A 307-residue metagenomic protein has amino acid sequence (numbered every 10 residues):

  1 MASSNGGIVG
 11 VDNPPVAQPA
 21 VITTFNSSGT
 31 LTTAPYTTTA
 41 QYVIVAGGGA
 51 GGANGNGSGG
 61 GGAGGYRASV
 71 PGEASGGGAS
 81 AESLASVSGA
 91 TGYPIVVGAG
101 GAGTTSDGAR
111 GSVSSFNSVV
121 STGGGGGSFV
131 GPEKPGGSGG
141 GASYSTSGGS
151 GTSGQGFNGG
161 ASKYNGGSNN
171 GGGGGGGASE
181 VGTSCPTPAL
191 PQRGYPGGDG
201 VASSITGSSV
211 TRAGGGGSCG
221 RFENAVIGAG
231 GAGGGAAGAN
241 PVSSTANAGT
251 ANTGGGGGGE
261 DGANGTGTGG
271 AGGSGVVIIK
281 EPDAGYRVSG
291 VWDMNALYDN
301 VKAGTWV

Functional and structural regions predicted by a protein language model:
M1, M294-V307: Intrinsically disordered, compositionally biased repeat/linker segments
A2-T30, Y36-M294: Low-complexity, glycine/proline-biased repetitive segments and flexible coils/loops
